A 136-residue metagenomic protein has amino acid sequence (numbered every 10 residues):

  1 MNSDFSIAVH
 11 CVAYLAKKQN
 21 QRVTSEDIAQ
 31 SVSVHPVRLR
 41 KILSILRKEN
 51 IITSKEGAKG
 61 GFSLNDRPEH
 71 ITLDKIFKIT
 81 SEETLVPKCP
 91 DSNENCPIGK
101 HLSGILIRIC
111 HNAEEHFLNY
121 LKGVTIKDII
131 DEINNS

Functional and structural regions predicted by a protein language model:
M1-C11: Short alpha-helical segments that sit at the start of domains
H10-K17, I79: Short amphipathic alpha-helical elements of helix-turn-helix/winged-helix folds
L15, I42-R47: Basic amphipathic alpha-helical segments that dock to polyanions
A16-N20, D66-R67: Short helix-capping/hinge SLiMs at alpha-helix to coil transitions
E26-V32: A short alpha-helical element within helix-turn-helix/winged-helix DNA-binding domains across DNA-binding proteins
V37: Key DNA-contact positions within bacterial/archaeal DNA-binding proteins
E49-N65: Beta-hairpin "wing" of winged helix-turn-helix
N65-S136: Non-DNA-binding regulatory cores of transcription-related proteins, predominantly C-terminal effector-binding
